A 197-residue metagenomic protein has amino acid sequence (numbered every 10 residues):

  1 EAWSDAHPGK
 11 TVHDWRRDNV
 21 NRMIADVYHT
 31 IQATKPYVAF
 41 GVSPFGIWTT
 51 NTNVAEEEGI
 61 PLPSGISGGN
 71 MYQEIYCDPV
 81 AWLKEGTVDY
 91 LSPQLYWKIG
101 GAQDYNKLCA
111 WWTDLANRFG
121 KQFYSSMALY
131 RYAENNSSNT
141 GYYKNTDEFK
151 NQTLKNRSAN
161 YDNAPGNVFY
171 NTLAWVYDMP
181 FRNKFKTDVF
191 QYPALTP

Functional and structural regions predicted by a protein language model:
E1-E85, Y96: Polysaccharide-binding and catalytic clefts of secreted carbohydrate-active enzymes
G9-V20, M71, G101, Y105 (+3 more regions): Residue-level preference for long, well-ordered alpha-helices that form the structural scaffold of enzyme catalytic
V12, R16-F40, F45, A102-A133 (+1 more regions): P-loop/Walker A phosphate-binding loop and immediately adjacent motor/lid segment at beta-alpha junctions
A55-E57, N106-C109, N183-K184: Short low-complexity, flexible loop/linker segments enriched in glycine and/or proline with clustered acidic
Y76-A102, T113-P197: Substrate-binding cleft of secreted/luminal carbohydrate-active enzymes
